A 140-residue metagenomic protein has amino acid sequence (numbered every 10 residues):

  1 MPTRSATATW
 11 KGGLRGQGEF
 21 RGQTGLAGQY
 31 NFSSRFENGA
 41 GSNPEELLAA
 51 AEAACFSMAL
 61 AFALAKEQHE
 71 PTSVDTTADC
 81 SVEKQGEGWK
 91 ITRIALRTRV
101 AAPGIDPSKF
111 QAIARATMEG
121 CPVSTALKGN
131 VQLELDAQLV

Functional and structural regions predicted by a protein language model:
M1-A50, S57-V140: Extended beta-strand/beta-hairpin segments
